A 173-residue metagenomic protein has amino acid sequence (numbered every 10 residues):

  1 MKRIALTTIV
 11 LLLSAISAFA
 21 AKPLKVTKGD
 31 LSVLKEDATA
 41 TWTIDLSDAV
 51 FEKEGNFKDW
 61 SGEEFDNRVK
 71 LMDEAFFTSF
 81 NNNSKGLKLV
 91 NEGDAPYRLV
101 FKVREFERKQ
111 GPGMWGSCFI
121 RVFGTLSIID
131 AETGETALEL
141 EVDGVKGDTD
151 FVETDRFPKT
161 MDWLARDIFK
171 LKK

Functional and structural regions predicted by a protein language model:
M1-A5, K173: Short, Lys/Arg-enriched, disordered terminal segments
I4-A15: Sec-dependent N-terminal signal peptides
A20-E74, K170-K173: A structural "domain/chain start" motif
A21-V33, E132-K173: C-terminal/domain-edge helix-coil "capping" segments
K22-K25, N83-A137, D143, G147-F151: Surface-exposed short loop/turn segments
S61, F65-V69, C118, T149 (+2 more regions): Residue-level preference for long, well-ordered alpha-helices that form the structural scaffold of enzyme catalytic
V69, D73-F77, P158-M161, A165: Extracytoplasmic/secreted envelope proteins and their assembly/folding machinery, especially bacterial periplasmic
A75-S84, I168, K172: Sec/Tat-exported extracytoplasmic proteins
